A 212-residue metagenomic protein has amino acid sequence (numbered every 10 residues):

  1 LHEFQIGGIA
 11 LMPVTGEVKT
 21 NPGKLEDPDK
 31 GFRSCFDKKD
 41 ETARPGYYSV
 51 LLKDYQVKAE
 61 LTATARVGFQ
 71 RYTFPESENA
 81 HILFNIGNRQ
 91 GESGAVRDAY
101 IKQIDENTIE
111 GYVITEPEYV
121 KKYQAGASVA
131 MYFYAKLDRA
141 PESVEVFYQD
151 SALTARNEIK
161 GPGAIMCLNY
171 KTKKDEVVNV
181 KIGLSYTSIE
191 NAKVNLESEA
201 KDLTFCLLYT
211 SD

Functional and structural regions predicted by a protein language model:
L1-S211: Accessory carbohydrate-recognition regions in carbohydrate-active enzymes
